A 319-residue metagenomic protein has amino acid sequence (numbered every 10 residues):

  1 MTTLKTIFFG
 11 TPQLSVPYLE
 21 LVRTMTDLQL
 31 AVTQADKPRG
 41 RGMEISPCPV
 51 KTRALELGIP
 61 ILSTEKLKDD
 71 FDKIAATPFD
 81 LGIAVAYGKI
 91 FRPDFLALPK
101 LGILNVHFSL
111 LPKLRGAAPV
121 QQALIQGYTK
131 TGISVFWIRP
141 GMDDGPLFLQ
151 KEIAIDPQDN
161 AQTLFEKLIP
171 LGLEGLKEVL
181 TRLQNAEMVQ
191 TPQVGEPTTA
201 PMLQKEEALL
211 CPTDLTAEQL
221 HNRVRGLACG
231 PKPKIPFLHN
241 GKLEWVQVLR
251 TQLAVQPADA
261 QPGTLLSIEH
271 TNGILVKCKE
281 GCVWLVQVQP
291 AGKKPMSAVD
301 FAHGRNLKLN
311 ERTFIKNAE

Functional and structural regions predicted by a protein language model:
M1-G42: N-terminal Rossmann-like dinucleotide-binding module
G10, A31, A54, G82 (+7 more regions): A residue-level signal for conserved active-site and pocket-lining positions in enzyme catalytic cores
T24-M25, L57, L98-P99: Short, structured coil segments at secondary-structure junctions
K37-L55: N-terminal beta-loop-helix "entrance" segment that forms/cooperates in small-molecule cofactor or anionic ligand
I61-K66: Short acidic-hydrophobic, aromatic-tinged amphipathic segments that line or gate anion-handling sites
K68-P78: Short amphipathic alpha-helix with an adjacent loop that forms part of the alpha/beta core around
L81-A200, E206-E207: Donor/substrate-binding cores of folate-linked one-carbon enzymes
G195-E319: Internal anion-binding site segments
